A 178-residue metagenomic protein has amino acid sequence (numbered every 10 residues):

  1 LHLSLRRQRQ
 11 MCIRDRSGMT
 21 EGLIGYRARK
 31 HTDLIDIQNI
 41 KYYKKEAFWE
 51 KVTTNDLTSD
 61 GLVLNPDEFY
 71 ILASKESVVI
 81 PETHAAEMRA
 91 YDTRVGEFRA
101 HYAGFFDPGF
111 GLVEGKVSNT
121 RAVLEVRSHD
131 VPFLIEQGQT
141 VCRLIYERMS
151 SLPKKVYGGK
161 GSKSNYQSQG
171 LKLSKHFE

Functional and structural regions predicted by a protein language model:
L1, G111-L112, G161: Short amphipathic alpha-helical patches
L1-I13: Single conserved hydrophobic/aromatic residue that forms the stacking wall/gate of nucleotide- or nucleobase-binding
R7-Q10, T20, V156-E178: Short peripheral tails and domain-boundary helices/loops at the edges of structured domains
R16: Flexible glycine-/small-residue-rich
E21-K51, G61-Q137, C142-V156: Glycine-rich active-site loops that engage anionic ligands at enzyme catalytic sites
L57-S59: Extended amphipathic coiled-coil helices
